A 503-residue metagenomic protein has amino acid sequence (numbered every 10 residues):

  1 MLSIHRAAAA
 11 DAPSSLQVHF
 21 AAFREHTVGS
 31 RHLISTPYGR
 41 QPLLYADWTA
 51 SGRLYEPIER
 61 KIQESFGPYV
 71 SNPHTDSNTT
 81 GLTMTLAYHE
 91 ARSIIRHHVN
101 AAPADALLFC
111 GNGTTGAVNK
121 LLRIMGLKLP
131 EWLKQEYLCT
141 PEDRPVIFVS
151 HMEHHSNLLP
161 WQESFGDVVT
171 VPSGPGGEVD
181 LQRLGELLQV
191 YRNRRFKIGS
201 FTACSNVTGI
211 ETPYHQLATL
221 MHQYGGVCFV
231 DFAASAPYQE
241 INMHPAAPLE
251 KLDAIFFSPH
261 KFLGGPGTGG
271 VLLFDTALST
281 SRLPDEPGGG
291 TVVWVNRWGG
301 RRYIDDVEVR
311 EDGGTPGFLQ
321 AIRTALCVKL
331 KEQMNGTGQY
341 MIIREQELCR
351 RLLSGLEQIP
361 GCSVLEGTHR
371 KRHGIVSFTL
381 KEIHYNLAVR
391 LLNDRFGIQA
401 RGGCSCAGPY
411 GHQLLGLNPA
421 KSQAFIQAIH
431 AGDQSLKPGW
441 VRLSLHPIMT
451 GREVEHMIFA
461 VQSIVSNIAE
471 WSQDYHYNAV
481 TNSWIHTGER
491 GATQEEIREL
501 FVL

Functional and structural regions predicted by a protein language model:
M1-L503: Pyridoxal 5′-phosphate
